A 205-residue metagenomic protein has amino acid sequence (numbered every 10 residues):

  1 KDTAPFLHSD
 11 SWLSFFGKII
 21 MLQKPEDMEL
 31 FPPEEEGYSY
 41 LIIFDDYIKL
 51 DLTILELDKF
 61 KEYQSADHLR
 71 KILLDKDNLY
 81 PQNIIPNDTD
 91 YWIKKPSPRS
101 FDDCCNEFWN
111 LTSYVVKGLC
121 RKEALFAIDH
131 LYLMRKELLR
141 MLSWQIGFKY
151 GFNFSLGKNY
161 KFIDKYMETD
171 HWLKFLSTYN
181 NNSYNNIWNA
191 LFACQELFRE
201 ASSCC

Functional and structural regions predicted by a protein language model:
K1-T53: Metal-dependent nucleotidyltransferase catalytic core
A4, L57-K59, F148: Short, solvent-exposed loop/turn segments at secondary-structure junctions
F15-I20, K61, R70-L74, G147: Short, low-complexity, polar/charged sequence segments that are solvent-exposed and flexible
I20-E26, K71-N83, L131, M167-T178: Short secondary-structure transition/capping segments
E26-S39, N78-D90, L176-I187, C205: A short, terminal or domain-edge coil/loop segment
G37-N83: Acidic, glycine- and histidine-enriched catalytic cores of nucleic acid- and nucleotide-handling enzymes, centered on
L69-D103: A short, charged helix-loop
Y91-C205: Conserved nucleotidyltransferase catalytic core and NTase-mimicking acidic/glycine-rich helix/loop elements in nucleic
